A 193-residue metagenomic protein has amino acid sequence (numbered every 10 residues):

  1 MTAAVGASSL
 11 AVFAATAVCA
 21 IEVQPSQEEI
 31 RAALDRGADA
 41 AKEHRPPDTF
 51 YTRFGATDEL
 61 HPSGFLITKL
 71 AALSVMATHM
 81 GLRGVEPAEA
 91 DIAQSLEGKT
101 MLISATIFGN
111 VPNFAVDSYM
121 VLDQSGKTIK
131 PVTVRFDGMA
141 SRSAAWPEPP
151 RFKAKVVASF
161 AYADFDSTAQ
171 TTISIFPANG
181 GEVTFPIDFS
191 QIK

Functional and structural regions predicted by a protein language model:
M1-S8: Bacterial N-terminal signal peptides that target proteins for export
A14-A17: N-terminal signal peptide c-region/cleavage motif recognized by signal peptidases
C19-K193: Conserved functional micro-motifs across diverse proteins
